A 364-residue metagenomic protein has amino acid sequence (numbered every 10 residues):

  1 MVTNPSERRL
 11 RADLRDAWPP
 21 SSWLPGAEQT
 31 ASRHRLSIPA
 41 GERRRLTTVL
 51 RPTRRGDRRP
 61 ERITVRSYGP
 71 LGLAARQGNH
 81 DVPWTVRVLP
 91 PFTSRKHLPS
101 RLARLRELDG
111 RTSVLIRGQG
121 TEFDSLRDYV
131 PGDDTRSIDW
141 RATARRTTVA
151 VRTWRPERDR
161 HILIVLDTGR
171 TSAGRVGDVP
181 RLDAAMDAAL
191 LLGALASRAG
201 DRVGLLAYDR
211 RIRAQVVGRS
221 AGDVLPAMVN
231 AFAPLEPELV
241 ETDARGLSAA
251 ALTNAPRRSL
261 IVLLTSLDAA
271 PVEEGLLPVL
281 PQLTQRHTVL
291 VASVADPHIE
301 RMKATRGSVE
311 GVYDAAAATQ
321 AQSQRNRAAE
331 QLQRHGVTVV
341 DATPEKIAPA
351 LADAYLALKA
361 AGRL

Functional and structural regions predicted by a protein language model:
M1-D223, R258-L264, P271, P278-Q282: An amphipathic, basic-hydrophobic helix/alpha-beta surface used to engage anionic, phosphate-rich ligands or surfaces
D16, P99, R106, P271-L364: Von Willebrand factor type A / integrin I
I116, L182, G218, P237 (+4 more regions): Hydrophobic alpha-helical scaffolding
S137, F232-E236, I261-T265, Y313-D314: Short, basic, glycine/proline-bearing loop/turn elements
Q215-D243: Short, charged loop segments at secondary-structure junctions
L239-A249, A321: A general structural motif
I261-S266, L290-V294: Short, conserved beta-strand edge motifs with alternating hydrophobic and charged residues
